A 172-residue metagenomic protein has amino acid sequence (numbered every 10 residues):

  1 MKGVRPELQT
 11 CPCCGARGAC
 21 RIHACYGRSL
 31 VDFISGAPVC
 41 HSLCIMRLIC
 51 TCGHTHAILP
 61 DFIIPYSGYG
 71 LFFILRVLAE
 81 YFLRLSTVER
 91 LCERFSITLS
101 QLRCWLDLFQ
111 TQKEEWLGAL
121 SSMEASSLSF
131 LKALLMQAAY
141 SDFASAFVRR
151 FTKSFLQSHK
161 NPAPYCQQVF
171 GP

Functional and structural regions predicted by a protein language model:
M1-I64: Short, conserved DNA-binding cores of transcription-related domains
G3, E7-Q9, L102, E115-P172: Long C-terminal interaction/binding lobes of large macromolecular proteins
R5, Q9, R17, R21 (+8 more regions): Arginine residue identity/basic-tract feature
G53-A138, F143: Short, positively charged, Gly/Tyr-enriched micro-motifs that form contact patches at catalytic or ligand/partner
